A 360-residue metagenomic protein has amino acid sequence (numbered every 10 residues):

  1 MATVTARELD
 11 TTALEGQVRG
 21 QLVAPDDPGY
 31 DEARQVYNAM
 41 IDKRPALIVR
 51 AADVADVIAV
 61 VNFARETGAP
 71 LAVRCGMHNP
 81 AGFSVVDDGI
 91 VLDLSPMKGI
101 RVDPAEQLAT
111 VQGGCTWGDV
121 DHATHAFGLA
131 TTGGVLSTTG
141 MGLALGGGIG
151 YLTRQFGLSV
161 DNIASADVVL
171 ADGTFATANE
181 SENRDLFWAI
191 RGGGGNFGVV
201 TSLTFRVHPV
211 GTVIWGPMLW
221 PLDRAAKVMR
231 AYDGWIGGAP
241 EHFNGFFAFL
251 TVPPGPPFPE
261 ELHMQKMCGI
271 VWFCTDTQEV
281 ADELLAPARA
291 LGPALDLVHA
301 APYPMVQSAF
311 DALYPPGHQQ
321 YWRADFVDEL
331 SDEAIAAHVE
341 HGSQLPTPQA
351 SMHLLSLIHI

Functional and structural regions predicted by a protein language model:
M1-I358: Soluble FAD-dependent oxygen oxidases
